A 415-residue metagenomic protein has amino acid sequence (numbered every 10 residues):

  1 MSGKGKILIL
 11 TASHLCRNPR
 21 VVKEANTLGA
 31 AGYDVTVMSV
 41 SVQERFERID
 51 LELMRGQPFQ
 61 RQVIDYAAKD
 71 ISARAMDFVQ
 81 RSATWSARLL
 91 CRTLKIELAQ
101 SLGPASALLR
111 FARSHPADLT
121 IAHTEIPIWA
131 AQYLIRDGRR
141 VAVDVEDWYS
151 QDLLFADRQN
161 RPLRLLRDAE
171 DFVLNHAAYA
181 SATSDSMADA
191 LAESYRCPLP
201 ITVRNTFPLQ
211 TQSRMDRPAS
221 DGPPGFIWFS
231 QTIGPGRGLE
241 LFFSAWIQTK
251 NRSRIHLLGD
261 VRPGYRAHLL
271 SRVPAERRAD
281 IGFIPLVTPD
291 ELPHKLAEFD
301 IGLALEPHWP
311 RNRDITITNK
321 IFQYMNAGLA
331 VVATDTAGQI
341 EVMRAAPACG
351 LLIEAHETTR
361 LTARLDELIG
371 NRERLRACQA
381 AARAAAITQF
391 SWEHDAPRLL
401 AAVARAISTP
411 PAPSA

Functional and structural regions predicted by a protein language model:
M1-D65, Y179, R204, L241-T249 (+2 more regions): N-terminal subdomain of nucleotide-sugar transferases
E24-N26, A99-S114, W129, Y133 (+2 more regions): Membrane-proximal helix-turn-helix segments that form the acceptor-binding/catalytic region of lipid-linked
L134-G138, H176, S181, M187-P208 (+1 more regions): Helix-loop-beta element that forms the nucleotide-linked donor phosphate-binding surface in glycosyltransferases
P218-I247, H256: Conserved donor-binding/catalytic core segment of Leloir-type glycosyltransferases
P223, H256-G259, A267-L296, I301: Nucleotide-activated donor-binding/catalytic signature segment of Leloir-type glycosyltransferases, i.e., the conserved
I301-A304, Q323-N326, A330-A333: Short hydrophobic beta-strand element within catalytic cores of glycosyltransferases and related nucleotide-activated
A345-T359, E367-R372: Conserved acidic donor-binding segment of nucleotide-sugar-dependent glycosyltransferases
E367, R374-Q389: A short, well-ordered alpha-helix in the C-terminal region of glycosyltransferases
